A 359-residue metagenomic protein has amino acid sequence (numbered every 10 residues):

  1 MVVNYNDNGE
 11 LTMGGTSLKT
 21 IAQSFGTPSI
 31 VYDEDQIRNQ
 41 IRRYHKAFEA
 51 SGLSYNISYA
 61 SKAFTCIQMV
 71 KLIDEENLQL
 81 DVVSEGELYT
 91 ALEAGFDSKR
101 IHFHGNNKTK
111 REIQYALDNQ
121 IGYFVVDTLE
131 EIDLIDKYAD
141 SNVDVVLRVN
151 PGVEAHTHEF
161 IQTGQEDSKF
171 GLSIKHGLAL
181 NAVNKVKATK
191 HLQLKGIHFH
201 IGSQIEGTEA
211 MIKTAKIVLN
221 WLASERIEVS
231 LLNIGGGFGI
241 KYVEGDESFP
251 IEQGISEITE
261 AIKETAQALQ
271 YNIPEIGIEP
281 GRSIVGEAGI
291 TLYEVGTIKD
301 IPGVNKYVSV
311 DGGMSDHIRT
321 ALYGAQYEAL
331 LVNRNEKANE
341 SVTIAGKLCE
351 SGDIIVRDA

Functional and structural regions predicted by a protein language model:
M1-F124, L129-D144, L180, N184-Q193 (+1 more regions): A charged N-terminal "starter" segment
V3-Y5, L11, F170, I344 (+1 more regions): Short clusters of hydrophobic/aromatic residues that line enzyme substrate/ligand-binding pockets
S58-A60, D81-V83, H102-H104, V125-D127 (+5 more regions): A cross-family glycoside hydrolase active-site/sugar-binding cleft signature
A63-T65, G86-E87, N107-T109, T128-E130 (+6 more regions): Active-site-proximal loop/turn and secondary-structure-junction residues that shape catalytic pockets, frequently
E93-F96, L117-D118, K137-S141, Q162-G164 (+6 more regions): Solvent-exposed alpha-helices and their adjacent loops that cap or buttress functional pockets in soluble metabolic
G152-T297: Active-site loop/helix belt of alpha/beta enzymes
Y271-A359: Charged (often Lys/Glu-rich) extended helix/loop segments that serve as interaction or gating elements
